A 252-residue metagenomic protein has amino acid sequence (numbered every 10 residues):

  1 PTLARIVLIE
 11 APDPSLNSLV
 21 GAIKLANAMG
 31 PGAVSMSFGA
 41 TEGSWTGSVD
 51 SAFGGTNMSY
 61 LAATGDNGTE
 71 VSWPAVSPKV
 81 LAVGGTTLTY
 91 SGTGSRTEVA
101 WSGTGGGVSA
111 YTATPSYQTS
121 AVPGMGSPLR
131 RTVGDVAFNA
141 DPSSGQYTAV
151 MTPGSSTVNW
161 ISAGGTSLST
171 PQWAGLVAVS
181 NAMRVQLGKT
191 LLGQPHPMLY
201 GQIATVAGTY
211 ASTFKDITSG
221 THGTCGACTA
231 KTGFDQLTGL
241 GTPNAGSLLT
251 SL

Functional and structural regions predicted by a protein language model:
P1-L252: Subtilisin-like serine protease catalytic core
